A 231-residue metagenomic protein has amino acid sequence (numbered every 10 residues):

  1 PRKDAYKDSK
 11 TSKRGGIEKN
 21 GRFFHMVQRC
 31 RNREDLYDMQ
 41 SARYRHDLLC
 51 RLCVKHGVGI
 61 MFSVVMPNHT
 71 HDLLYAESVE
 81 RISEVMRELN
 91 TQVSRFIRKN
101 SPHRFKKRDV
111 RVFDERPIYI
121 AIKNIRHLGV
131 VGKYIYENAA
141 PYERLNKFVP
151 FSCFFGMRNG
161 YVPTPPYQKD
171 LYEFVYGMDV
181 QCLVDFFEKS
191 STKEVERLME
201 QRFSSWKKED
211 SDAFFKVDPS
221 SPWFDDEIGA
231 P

Functional and structural regions predicted by a protein language model:
P1-M66, A76-P231: Short Pro-Cys-Gly-centered "Cys-loop" motif that presents a nucleophilic cysteine in a tight turn
H69-L73: Histidine-centered divalent metal-coordination motifs
